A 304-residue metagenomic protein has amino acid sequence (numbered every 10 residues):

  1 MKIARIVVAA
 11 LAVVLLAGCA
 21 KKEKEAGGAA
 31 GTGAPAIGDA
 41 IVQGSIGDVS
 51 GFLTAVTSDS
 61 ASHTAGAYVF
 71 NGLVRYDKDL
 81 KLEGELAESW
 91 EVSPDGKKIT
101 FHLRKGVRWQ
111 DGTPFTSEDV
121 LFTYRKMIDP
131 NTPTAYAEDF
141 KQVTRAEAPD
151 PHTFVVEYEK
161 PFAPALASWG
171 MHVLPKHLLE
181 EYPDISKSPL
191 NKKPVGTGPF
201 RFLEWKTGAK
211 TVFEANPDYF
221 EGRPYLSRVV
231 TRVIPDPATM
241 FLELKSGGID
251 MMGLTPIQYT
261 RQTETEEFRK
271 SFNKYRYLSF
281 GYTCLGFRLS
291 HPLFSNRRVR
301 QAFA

Functional and structural regions predicted by a protein language model:
C19-K22: Bacterial signal peptide processing site
G44-P94, R125, V195: N-terminal lobe/hinge region of extracytoplasmic solute-binding protein
G47-T64, L86-A87, T113, A135 (+4 more regions): A structural "hinge/loop" feature
D77, M171-P224, R228: Gly/Pro-rich hinge or "lid" segments in bacterial periplasmic/extracellular proteins
E88-P133, P149, V155, E243 (+2 more regions): Aromatic- and charge-enriched surface segment that lines or borders ligand/interaction sites
E91, H102, A137-E180: Surface-exposed binding/hinge segments that line and control ligand-binding clefts or catalytic entry sites
T116-T123, P151-E157, G198-P199, L226-R228 (+1 more regions): Alpha-helical secondary-structure segments
M127, R145, L203-V212, V230-H291 (+1 more regions): Extracellular/periplasmic solute-recognition and catalytic clefts
